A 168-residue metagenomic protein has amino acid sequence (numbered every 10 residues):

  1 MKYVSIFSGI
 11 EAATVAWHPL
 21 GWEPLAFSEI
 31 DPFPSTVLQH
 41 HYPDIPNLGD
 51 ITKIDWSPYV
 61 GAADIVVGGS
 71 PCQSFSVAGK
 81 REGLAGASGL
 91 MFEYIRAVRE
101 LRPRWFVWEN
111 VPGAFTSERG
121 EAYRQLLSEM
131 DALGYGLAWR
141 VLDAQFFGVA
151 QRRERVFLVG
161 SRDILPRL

Functional and structural regions predicted by a protein language model:
M1-I54: SAM cofactor-binding core of SAM-dependent methyltransferases, primarily the Rossmann-like beta-alpha-beta module
F27, L48, V67, V107-W108: Generic enzyme active-site microenvironment
V37, I45-D50, G68, E129 (+1 more regions): Short, structured secondary-structure boundary patches
I54-I65, F75-L168: Class I S-adenosyl-L-methionine
P71: Short glycine-/small-residue-rich Rossmann-like dinucleotide-binding loops
